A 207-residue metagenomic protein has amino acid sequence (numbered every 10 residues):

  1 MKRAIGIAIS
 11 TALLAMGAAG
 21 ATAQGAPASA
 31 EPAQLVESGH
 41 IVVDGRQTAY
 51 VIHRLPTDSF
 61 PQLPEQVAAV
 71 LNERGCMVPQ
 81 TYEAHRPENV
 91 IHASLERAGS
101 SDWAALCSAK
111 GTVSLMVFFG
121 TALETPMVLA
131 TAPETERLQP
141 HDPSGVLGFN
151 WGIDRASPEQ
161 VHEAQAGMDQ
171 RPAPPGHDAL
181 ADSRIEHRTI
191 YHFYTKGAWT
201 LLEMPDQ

Functional and structural regions predicted by a protein language model:
M1-I9: Bacterial N-terminal signal peptides that target proteins for export
I5, G17-D58, E134-Q207: Acidic, small-residue rich beta-repeat scaffolds with periodic aromatic anchors
Q62-R97: Short N-terminal edge-element motif at the start of the domain
G75-T81, T125-V128, W199-E203: Short secondary-structure junctions
S94-C107, A173-A181: Acidic/hydrophobic-patterned starts of short beta strands in beta-sheet-rich repeat architectures
G99-S101, K110-V113, E124: Primarily extracytoplasmic ectodomains and periplasmic/lumenal surface modules that are beta-strand-rich
G111-V117, R188-Y191: Structural motif
V117-E134: Extracellular C-terminal loop/segment signatures of secreted glycoproteins
